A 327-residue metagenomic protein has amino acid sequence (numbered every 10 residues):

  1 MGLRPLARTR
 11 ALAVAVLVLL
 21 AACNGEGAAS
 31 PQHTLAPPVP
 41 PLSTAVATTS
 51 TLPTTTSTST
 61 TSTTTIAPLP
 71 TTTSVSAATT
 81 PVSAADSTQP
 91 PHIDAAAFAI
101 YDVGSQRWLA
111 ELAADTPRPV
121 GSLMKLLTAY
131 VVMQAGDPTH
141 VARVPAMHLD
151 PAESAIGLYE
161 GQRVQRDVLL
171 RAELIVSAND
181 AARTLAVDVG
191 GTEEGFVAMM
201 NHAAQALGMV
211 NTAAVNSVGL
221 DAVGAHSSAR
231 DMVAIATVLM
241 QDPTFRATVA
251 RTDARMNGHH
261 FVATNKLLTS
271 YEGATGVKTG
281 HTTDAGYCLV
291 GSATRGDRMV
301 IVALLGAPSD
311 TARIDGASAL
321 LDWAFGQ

Functional and structural regions predicted by a protein language model:
M1-A13: Bacterial N-terminal signal peptides that target proteins for export
L19-A22: C-terminal motif of bacterial Sec signal peptides marking the signal peptidase cleavage site
N24-S30: Sec-dependent signal peptide cleavage junction
S30-L42, V82-A97, T192-Q327: Penicillin-recognizing serine hydrolase domain
S30-V39, A78-R230, L239-M240: Active-site-adjacent loops and short helices of periplasmic peptidoglycan-processing enzymes
H33-S83: Extracellular mucin-like PTS domains
T51, T65, S74, Q134-A135 (+3 more regions): Active-site catalytic microenvironments for nucleophilic, acid-base chemistry
